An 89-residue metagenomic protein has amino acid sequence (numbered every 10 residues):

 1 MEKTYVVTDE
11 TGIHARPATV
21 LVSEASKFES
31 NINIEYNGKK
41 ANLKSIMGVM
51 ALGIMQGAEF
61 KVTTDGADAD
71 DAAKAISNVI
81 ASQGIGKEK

Functional and structural regions predicted by a protein language model:
M1-K3: Absolute protein N-terminus
V6-Q56, T64: Compact, glycine-rich, soluble single-domain proteins
G53-K89: C-terminal structural segments of small proteins and small subunits
